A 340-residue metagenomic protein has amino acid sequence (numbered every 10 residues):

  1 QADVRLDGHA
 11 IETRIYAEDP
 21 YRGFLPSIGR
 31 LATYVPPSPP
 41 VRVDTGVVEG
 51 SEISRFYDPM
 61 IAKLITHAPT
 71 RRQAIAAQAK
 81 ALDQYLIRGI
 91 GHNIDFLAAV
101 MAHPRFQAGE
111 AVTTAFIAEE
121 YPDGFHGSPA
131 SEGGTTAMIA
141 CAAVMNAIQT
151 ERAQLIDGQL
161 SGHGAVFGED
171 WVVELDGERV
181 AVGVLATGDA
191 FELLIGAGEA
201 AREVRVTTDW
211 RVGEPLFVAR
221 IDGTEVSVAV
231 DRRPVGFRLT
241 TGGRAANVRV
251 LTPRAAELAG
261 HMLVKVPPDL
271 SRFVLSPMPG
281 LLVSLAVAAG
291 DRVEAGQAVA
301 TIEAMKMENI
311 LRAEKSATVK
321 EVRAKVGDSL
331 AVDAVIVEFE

Functional and structural regions predicted by a protein language model:
Q1-A200, A295, V332, E338: Catalytic cores of soluble metabolic enzymes centered on carboxylation/carboxyl-transfer
A2-D7, A115, E119-Y121, F125 (+1 more regions): Long, charged amphipathic helices and adjacent flexible linkers at domain junctions
A2-R5, G23, I53-F56, H163 (+9 more regions): Replace "in large, NTP-powered and nucleic-acid-processing enzymes" with "in large, NTP-powered factors and other
E12, R22, D222-R254: Structured, non-catalytic alpha/beta "coupling" segments that mediate domain-domain communication and provide generic
H67-Q73, Q78-R88, L263-P277, L281 (+1 more regions): Conserved bacterial/organellar gene-expression machines centered on ribosome-associated P-loop NTPases
E174-E178, G196-A200, D222-T224, T240-R244 (+3 more regions): Short strand-coil-strand connectors
A186-E192, G196-L216, R220-S227, V235: Conserved nucleotide-binding/hydrolysis modules and their immediate coupling elements across P-loop/ASCE NTPase motors
K265-E340: Structured functional modules or segments
